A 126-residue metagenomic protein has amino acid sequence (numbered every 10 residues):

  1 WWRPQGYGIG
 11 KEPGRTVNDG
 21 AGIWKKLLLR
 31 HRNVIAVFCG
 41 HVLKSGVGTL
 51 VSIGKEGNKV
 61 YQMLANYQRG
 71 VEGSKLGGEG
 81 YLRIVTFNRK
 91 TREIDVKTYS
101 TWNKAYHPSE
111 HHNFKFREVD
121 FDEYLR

Functional and structural regions predicted by a protein language model:
W1-I35: Active-site-proximal segments of metal-dependent phosphoesterases and phosphodiesterases across multiple
I35-G46: Histidine-centered catalytic micro-motifs
S45-R126: Binuclear metal-dependent phosphoesterase catalytic core
